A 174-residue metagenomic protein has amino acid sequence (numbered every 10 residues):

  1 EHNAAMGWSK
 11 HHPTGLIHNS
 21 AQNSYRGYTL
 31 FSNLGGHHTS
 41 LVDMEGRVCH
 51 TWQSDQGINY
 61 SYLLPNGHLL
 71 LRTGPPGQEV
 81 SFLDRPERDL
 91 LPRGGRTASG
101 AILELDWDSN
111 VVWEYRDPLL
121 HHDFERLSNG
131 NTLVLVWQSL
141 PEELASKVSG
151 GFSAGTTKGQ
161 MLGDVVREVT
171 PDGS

Functional and structural regions predicted by a protein language model:
E1-S174: Histidine-/acidic-rich catalytic cores in large beta-rich domains
